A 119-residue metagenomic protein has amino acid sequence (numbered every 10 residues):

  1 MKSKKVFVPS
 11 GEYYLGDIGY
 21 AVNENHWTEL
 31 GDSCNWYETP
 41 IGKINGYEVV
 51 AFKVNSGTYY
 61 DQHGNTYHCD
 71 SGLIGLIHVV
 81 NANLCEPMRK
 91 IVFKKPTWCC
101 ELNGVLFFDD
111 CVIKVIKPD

Functional and structural regions predicted by a protein language model:
M1-D119: Intrinsically disordered, low-complexity acidic regions enriched in Pro/Ser/Thr
